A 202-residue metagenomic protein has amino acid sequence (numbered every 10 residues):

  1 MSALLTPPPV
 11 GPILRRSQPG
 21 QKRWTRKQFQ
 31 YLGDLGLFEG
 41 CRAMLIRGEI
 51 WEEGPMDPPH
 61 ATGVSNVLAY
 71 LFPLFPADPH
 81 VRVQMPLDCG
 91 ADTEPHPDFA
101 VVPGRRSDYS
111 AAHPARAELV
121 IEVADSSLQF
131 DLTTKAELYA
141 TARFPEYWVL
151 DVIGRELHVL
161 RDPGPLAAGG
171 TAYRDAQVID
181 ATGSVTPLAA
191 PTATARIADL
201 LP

Functional and structural regions predicted by a protein language model:
M1-P202: Gly/Pro/Ser/Thr-rich low-complexity, intrinsically disordered segments predominantly at protein N-termini
